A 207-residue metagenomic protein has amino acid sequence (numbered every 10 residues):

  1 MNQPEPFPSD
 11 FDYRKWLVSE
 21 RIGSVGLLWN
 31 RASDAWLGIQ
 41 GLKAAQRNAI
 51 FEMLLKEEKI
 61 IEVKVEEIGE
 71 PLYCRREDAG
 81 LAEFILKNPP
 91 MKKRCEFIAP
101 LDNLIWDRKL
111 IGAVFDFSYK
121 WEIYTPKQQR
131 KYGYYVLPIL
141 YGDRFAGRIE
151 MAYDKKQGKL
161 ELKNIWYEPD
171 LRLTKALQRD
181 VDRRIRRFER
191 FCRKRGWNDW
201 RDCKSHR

Functional and structural regions predicted by a protein language model:
M1-R207: Long, charged, low-complexity, helical-prone intrinsically disordered regions
